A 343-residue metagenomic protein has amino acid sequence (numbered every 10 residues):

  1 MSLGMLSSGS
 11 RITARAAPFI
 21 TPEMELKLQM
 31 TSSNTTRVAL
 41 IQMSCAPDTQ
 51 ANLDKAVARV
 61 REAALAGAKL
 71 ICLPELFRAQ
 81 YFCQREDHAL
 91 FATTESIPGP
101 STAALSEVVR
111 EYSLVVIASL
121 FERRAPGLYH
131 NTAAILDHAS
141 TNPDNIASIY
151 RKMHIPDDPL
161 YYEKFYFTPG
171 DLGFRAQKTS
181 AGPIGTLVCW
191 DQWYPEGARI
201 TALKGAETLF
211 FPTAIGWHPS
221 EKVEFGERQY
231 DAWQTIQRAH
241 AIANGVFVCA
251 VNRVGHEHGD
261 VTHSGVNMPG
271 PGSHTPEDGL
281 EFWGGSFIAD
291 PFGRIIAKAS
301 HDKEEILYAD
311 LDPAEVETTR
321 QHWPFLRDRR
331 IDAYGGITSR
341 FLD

Functional and structural regions predicted by a protein language model:
M1-T35, D343: Eukaryotic N-terminal low-complexity, Ser/Thr- and Lys/Arg-rich leader segments that predominantly function as
F19-L70, F210: N-terminal active-site segment of His-dependent metallophosphoesterases
V38, N131-A147, P271-H274, A289-I296: Short, glycine-anchored, charge-dense loop/turn motifs used at functional sites
V38, N52, V60-A89, V109 (+6 more regions): Active-site beta-strand/loop signature of hydrolases that rely on acidic residues for catalysis
T94-I117, Q192-E305: CN hydrolase (nitrilase-like) catalytic-core segments centered on the catalytic cysteine and neighboring Lys/Glu
T94-I97, E107, R123-A239, H322-W323: Active-site catalytic loop in hydrolytic enzyme cores
S119, T132-I135, R175, S286-I288 (+1 more regions): Short beta-strand scaffold segments in enzyme catalytic cores
A314-D343: A conserved C-terminal secondary-structure "cap"
